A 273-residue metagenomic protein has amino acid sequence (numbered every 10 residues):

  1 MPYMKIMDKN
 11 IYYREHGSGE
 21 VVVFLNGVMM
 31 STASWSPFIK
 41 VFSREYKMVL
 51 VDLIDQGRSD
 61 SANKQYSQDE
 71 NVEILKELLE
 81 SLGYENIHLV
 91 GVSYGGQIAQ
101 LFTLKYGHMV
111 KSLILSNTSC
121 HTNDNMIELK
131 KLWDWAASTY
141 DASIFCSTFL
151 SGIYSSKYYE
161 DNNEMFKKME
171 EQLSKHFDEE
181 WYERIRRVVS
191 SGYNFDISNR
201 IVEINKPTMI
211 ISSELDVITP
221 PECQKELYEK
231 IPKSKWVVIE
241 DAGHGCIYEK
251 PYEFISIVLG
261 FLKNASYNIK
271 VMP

Functional and structural regions predicted by a protein language model:
K9-D60: Conserved HGGG/HGGXW glycine-rich cap/lid loop of the alpha/beta-hydrolase fold
V49-V90, S256: Active-site loop/oxyanion-hole signature of alpha/beta-hydrolase fold enzymes
G91, G95, A99: Gly/Ala-rich beta-loop-alpha elbow adjacent to hydrolase catalytic centers
Q100, L104, K111-D141: Flexible "cap/lid" loop of the alpha/beta hydrolase fold
D124-M126, I144-R200: Conserved alpha/beta-hydrolase catalytic His-Asp/Glu region
I204, I210-S212, D216: Short beta-strand/loop motif that positions the catalytic acidic residue of the alpha/beta-hydrolase fold
Q224-G245: Catalytic histidine neighborhood in serine/cysteine hydrolases with alpha/beta-hydrolase-type architecture
A242-P251, I255: Catalytic histidine-centered segment of alpha/beta-hydrolase-like enzymes
